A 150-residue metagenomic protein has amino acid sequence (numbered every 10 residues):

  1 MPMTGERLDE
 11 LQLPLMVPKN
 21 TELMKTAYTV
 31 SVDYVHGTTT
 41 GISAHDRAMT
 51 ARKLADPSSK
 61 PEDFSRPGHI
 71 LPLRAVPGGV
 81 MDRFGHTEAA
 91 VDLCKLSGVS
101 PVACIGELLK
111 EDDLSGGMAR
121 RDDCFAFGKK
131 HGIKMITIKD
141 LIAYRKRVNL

Functional and structural regions predicted by a protein language model:
M1-L150: Catalytic domains of riboflavin
